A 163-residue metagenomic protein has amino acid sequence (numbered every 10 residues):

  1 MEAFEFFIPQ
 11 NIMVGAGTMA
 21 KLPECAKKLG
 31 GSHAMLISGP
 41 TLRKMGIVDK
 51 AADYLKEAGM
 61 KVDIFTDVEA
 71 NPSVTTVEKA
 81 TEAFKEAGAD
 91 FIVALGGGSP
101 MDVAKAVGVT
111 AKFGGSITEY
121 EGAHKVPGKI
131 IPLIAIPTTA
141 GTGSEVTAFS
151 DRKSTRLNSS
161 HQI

Functional and structural regions predicted by a protein language model:
M1-L29: N-terminal amphipathic/basic leader segments beginning at the initiator methionine
A20, K112-R156: A glycine/threonine-rich phosphate-anchoring loop and its flanking beta-alpha core in nucleotide/phosphate-binding
A20-M35, D53-A58, E86: Glycine-rich phosphate/diphosphate-binding loops that line cofactor/substrate pockets in enzymes
M35-L36, F91-V93, I134: Conserved beta-strand elements of the Class I
S38-G39, D67, I136-T138: Cofactor-binding loop segments of dinucleotide-utilizing enzymes, especially the Rossmann-like FAD- and NAD(P)+-binding
R43-G115, H124: N-terminal small/polar loop signature for handling phosphorylated ligands or for N-terminal nucleophile
L157-I163: Positively charged, low-complexity/disordered segments
